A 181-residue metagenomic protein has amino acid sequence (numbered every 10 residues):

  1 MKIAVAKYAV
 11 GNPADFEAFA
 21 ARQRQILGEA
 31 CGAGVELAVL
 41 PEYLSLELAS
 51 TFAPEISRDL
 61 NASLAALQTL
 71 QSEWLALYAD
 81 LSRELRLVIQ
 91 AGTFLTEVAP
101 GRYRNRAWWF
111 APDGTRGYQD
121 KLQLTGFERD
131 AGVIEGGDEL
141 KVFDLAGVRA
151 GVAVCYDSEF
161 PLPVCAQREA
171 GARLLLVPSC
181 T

Functional and structural regions predicted by a protein language model:
M1-V5: Extreme N-terminal starter segment of soluble prokaryotic enzymes
A6, A38, G151-A153: Hydrophobic positions in the central parallel beta-sheet of the AAA+
K7-P13: Short polar catalytic/cofactor-binding loops
A9, L44, F94-L95, D157-E159 (+1 more regions): Catalytic metal-binding/acid-base residues of hydrolase active sites
N12, L64-A65, A150: Surface-exposed cleft-lining segments at the edges of enzyme active sites
F16-E17, A21-P112: Cys-nucleophile CN-hydrolase/nitrilase-fold catalytic domain and related Cys-dependent amidase chemistry that acts on
T69-Q90, S158-T181: CN hydrolase (nitrilase-like) catalytic-core segments centered on the catalytic cysteine and neighboring Lys/Glu
V98-R173, P178-S179: Active-site catalytic loop in hydrolytic enzyme cores
